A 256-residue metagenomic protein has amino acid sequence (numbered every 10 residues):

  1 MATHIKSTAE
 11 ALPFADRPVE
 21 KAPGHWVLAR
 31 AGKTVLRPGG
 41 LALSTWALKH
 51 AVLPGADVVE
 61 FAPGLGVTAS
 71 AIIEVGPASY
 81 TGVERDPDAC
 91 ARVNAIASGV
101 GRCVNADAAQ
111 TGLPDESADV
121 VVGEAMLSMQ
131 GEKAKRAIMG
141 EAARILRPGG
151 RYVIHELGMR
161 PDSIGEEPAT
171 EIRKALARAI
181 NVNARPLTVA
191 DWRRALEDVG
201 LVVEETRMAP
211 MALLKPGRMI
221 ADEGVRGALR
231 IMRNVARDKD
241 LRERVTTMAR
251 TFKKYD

Functional and structural regions predicted by a protein language model:
H4, R207-D256: C-terminal helical/coil "lid" or tail adjacent to the Rossmann-like core of SAM-dependent
A22-G39: Class I SAM-dependent methyltransferase Rossmann-like catalytic core, especially the SAM/SAH-binding loop
R37-P54: Conserved alpha-helix/loop element of class I SAM-dependent methyltransferases that forms part of the SAM/SAH-binding
G55-G64: Conserved class I S-adenosyl-L-methionine
L65-Q110: Class I SAM-dependent methyltransferase SAM/SAH-binding core
A109-V121: A short acidic, Gly/Pro-enriched loop at the edge of an enzyme's catalytic core that lines a small-molecule cofactor
R136-R151: A short glycine-rich, Lys/Arg-flanked "PGG" loop and its adjoining helix->strand segment in the class I
R151-A212: Conserved catalytic/acceptor-binding region of the Class I
